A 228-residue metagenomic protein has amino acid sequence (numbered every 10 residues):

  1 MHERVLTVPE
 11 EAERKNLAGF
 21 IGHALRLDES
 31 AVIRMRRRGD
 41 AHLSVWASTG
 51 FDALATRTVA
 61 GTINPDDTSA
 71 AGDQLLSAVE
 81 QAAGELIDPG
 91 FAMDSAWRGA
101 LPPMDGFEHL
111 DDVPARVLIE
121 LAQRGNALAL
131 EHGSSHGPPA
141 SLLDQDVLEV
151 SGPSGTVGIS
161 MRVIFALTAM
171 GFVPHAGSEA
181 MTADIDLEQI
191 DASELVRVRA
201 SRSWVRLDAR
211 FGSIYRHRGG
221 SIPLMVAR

Functional and structural regions predicted by a protein language model:
M1-V59: N-terminal ordered "arm"
T7, T49, T56-T58, T62 (+4 more regions): Residue-identity detector for threonine
D40, G72-D73, S221: Generic N-terminal initiation segments characterized by hydrophobic and/or small/turn-forming residues
W46-S48, L54-I63, I214-P223: Short amphipathic beta-strand/extended segments with alternating polar/hydrophobic composition
A53-G90: A broadly used, surface-exposed interaction patch
V79, G84-R228: Long, compositionally biased intrinsically disordered terminal regions
